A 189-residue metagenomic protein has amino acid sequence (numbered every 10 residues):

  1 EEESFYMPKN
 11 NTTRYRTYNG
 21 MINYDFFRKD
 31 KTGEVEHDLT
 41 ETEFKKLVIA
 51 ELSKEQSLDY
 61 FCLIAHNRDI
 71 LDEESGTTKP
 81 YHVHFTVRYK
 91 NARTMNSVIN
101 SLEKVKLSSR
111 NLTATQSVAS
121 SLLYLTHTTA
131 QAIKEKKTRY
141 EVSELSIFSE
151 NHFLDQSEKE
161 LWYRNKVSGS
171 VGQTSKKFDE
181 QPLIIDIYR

Functional and structural regions predicted by a protein language model:
E3-I49, A92-R189: Catalytic "initiation/cleavage/transfer" segments centered on a nucleophilic residue and adjacent nucleic-acid-engaging
K9-N10, L52-K54, E73-T77: Short secondary-structure boundary/capping segments within folded domains
E51-F61: Short secondary-structure junctions
Y60-L102, L125: Histidine-centered divalent-metal-coordination microenvironment in nucleic-acid enzymes
